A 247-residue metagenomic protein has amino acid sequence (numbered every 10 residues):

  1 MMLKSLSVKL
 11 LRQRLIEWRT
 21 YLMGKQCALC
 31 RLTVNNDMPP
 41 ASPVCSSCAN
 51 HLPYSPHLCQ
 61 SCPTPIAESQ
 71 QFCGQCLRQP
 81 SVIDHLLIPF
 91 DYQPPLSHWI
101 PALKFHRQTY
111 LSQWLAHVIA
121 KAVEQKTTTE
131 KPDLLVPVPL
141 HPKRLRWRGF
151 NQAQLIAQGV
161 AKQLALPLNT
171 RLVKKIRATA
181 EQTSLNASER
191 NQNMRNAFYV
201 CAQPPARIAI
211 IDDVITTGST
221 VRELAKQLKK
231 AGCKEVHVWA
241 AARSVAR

Functional and structural regions predicted by a protein language model:
M1-D212, T216-R247: Glycine-rich phosphate/pyrophosphate-handling loop used in enzymes and phosphotransfer proteins
